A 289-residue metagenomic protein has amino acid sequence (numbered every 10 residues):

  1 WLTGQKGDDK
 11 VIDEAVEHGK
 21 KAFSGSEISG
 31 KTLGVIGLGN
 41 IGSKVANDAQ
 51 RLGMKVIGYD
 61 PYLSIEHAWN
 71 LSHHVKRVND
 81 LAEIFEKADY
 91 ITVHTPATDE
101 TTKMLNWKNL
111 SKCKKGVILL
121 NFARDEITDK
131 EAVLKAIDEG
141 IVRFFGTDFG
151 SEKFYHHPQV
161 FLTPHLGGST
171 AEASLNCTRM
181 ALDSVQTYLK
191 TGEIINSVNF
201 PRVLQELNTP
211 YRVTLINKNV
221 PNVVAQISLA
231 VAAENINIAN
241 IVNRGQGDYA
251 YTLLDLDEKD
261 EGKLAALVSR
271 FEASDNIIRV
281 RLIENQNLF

Functional and structural regions predicted by a protein language model:
W1-T32, N196-S197: Phosphate-binding beta-alpha-beta segment of Rossmann-like dinucleotide-binding domains, i.e., the NAD(P)
G30, P61-K153, S169: Rossmann-like adenosine-cofactor binding region
K31-G34, R212: Residues that mark the start of a beta-strand
L38-G39: Glycine-rich Rossmann-fold phosphate-binding loop(s) that bind the pyrophosphate of adenine dinucleotide cofactors
G42-S43: N-terminal Rossmann-fold NAD(P) dinucleotide-binding loop
D48-A49, C113: Aromatic pocket-lining residues of Rossmann-like dinucleotide-binding sites
V56-G58: Short beta-strand "acidic-cap" motif of Rossmann-like dinucleotide-binding folds
F145, Y155-P158, L166-F289: NAD(P)-dependent dehydrogenase/reductase Rossmann-like domain
